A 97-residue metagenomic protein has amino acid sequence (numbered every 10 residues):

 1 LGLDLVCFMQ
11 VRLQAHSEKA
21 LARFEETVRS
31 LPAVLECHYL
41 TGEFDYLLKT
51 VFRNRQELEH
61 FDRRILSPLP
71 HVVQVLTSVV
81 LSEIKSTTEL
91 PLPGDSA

Functional and structural regions predicted by a protein language model:
L1-A97: A compositional/biophysical signature of low hydrophobicity enriched in polar/charged and small residues
